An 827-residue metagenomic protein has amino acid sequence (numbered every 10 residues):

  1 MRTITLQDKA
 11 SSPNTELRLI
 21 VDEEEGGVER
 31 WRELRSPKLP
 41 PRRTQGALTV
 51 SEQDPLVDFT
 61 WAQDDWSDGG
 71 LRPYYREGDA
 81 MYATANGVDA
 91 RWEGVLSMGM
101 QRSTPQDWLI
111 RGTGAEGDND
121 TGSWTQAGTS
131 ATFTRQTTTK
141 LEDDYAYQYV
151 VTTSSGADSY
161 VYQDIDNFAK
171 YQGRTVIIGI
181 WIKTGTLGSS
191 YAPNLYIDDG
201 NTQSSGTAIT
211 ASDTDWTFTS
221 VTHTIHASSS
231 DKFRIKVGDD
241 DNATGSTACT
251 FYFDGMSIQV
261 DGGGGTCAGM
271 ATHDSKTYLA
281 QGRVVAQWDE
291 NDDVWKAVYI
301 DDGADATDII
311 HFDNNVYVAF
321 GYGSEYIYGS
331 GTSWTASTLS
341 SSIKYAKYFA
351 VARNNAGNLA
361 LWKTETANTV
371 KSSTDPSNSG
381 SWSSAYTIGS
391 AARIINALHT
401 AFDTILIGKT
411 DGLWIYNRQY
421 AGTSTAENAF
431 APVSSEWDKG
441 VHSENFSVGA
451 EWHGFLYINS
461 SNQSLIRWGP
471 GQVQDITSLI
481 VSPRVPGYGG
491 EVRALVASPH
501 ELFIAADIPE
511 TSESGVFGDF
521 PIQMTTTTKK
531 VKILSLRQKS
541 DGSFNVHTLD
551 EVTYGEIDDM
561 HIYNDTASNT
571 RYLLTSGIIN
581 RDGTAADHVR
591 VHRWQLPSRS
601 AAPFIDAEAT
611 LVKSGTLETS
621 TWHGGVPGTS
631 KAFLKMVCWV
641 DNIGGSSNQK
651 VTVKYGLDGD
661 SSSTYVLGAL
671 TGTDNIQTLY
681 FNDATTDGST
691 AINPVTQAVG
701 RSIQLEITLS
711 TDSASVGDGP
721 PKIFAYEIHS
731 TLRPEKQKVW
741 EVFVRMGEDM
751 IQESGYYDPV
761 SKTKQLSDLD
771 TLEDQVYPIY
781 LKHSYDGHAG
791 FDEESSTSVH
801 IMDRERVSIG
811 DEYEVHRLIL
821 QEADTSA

Functional and structural regions predicted by a protein language model:
M1-L109, G263-Y299, D308, D313-S340 (+11 more regions): N-terminal beta-propeller domains
K9, R30-R35, P40-T104, Q287-W288 (+5 more regions): Non-cytosolic beta-sandwich-type ligand-binding/adhesion modules
Q106-W124, F218-S229, G238-G264: Extracellular polysaccharide-targeting segments
R111-N119, Y147, A157-P193, T219-I225 (+2 more regions): Extra-cytoplasmic beta-strand recognition segments
T134-G156: Short carbohydrate-recognition loop motifs
S154-S155, K170-Q172, K183-A192, A243-G245 (+2 more regions): Extended, low-complexity, turn-rich repeat/linker tracts enriched in Gly/Pro/Ser/Thr and Asp/Glu that occur
D199-S230, Y665-V695: Extracellular carbohydrate recognition and processing domains and analogous Trp-centered ligand-binding platforms
I480-E491, D541-A567: Conserved blade-ending motifs and adjacent loop-strand segments that build the rim/top face of beta-propeller domains
